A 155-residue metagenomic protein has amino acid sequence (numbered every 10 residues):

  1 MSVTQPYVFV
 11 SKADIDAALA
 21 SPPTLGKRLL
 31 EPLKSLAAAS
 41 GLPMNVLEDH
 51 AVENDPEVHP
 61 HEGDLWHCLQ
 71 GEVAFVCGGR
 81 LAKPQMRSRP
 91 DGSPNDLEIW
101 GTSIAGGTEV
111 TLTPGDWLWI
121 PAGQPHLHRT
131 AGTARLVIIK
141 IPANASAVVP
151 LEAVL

Functional and structural regions predicted by a protein language model:
M1-H61, V149-L155: A short, N-terminal "cap"/entry segment at the start of jelly-roll beta-barrel domains of the cupin/DSBH fold
A38, H59-P60, W66-H67, R129-A131: Extracellular/periplasmic catalytic domains that process cell-envelope and extracellular macromolecules
E57, G63-H67, E109-V110, W117-L118: His/acidic/aromatic-lined binding-pocket segments of jelly-roll/cupin-type domains and related regulatory beta-sandwich
H61-E62, E72, Q124, G132: A generic "binding-loop/recognition-motif" signal
E72-P114: A short beta-strand-loop-beta hairpin characteristic of the jelly-roll/cupin
C77-G79, Q124, G132, K140: A mature extracytoplasmic/lumenal domain signature
V110-A131: Conserved metal-binding segment of the jelly-roll/cupin
G132-L151: A short hydrophobic beta-strand segment most commonly corresponding to one strand of the jelly-roll/cupin
